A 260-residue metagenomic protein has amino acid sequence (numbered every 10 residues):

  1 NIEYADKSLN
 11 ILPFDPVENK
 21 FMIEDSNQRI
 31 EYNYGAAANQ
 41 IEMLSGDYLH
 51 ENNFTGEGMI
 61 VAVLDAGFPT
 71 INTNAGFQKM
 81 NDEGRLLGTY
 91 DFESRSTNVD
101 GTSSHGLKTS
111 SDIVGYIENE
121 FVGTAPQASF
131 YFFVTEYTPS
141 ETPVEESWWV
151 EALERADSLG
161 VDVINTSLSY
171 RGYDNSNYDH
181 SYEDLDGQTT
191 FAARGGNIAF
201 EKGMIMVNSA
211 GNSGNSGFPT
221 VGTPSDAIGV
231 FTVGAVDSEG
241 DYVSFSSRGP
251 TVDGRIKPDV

Functional and structural regions predicted by a protein language model:
N1-I41, D47-H50, I228: Autoinhibitory propeptides
I2, G46, G106, S110 (+6 more regions): Extracytoplasmic/secreted envelope proteins and their assembly/folding machinery, especially bacterial periplasmic
Y4, A37, D47-E145, L159-D162 (+4 more regions): Subtilisin-like serine protease catalytic core
P13-K20, S96-V99, D241-S246: Short, charged, surface-exposed secondary-structure boundary motifs
T70, E146-W149, Y173-S181, N208-V230 (+1 more regions): Active-site-adjacent substrate-recognition loops and nearby beta-strands within hydrolase catalytic domains
L153-D186, S209: Short acidic, glycine-rich surface-loop motifs adjacent to enzyme active sites
D186-G203: Catalytic-core regions built around general acid/base machinery
